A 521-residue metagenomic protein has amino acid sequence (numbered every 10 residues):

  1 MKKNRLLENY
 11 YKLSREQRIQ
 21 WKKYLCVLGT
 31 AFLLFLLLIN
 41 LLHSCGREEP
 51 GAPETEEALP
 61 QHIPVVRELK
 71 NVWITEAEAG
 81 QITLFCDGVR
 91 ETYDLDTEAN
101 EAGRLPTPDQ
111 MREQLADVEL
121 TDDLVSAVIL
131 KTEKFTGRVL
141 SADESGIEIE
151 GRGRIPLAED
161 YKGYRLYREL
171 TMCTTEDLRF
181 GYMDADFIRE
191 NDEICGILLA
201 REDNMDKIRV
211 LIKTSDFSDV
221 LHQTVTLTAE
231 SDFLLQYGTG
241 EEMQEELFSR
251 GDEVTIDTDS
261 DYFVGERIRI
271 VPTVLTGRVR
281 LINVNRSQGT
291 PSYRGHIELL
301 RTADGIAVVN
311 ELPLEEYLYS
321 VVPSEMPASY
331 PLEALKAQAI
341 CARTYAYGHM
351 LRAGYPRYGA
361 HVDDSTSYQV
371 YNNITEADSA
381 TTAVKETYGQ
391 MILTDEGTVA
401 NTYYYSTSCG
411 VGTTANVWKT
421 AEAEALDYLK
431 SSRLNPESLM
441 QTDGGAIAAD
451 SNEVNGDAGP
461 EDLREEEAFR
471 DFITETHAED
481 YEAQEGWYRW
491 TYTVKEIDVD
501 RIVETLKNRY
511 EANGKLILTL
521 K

Functional and structural regions predicted by a protein language model:
K2-K521: Conserved, single-site charged/polar hotspot
